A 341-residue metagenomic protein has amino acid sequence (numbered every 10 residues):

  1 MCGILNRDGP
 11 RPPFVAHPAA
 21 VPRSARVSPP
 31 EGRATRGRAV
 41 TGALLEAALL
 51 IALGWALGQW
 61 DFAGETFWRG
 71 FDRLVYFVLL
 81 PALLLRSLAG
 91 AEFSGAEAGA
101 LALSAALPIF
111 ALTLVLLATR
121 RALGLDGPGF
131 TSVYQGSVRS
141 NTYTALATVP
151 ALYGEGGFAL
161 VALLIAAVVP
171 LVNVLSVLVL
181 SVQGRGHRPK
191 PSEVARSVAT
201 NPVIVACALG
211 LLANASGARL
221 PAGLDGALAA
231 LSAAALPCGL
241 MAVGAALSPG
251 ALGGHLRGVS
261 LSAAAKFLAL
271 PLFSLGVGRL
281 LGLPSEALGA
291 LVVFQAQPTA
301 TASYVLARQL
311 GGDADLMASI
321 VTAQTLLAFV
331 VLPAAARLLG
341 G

Functional and structural regions predicted by a protein language model:
C2-P13, H17-G341: Alpha-helical transmembrane segments of multi-pass small-molecule/ion transporters
